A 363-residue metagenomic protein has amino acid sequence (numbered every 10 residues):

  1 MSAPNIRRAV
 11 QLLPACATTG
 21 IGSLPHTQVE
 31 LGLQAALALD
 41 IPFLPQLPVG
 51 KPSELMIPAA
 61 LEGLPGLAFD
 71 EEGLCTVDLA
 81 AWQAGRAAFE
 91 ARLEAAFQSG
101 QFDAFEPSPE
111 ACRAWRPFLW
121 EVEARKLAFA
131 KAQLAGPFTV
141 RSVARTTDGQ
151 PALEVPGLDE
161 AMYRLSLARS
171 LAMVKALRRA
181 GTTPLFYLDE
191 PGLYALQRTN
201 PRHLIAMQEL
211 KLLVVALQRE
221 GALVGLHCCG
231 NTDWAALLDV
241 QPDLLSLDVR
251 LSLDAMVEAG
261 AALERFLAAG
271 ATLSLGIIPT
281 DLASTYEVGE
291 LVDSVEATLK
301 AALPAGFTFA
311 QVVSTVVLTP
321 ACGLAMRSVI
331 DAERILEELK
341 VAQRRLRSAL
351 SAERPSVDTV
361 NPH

Functional and structural regions predicted by a protein language model:
M1-E154, A271, A301-P304, S314 (+1 more regions): Alpha/beta catalytic barrel-like cores
A36-L37, P117-F129, K175-G181, Q218-R219 (+3 more regions): Acidic (Asp/Glu)-rich catalytic clusters
A104-R125, P156-R179, V292-A310: An active-site-proximal structural segment forming one wall of the substrate-binding cleft that immediately precedes
E106-E110, Q150-L165, P201-E209, Y286-S294 (+1 more regions): Alpha-helix N-cap and loop-to-helix initiation/capping positions
K131-P137, P184-L193, G225-G230, L273-T280 (+1 more regions): Core alpha/beta catalytic barrel or barrel-like domain that forms the active/cofactor pocket in diverse metabolic
A132, Q150-P151, G157-E258: Active-site loop segments of alpha/beta catalytic cores
V143-L158, Y187-R202, G276-T285, T319-S328: Active-site-proximal beta-alpha loop/turn segments in soluble metabolic enzymes
D243-S356: Catalytic-face loop-and-helix region of soluble metabolic enzyme cores
